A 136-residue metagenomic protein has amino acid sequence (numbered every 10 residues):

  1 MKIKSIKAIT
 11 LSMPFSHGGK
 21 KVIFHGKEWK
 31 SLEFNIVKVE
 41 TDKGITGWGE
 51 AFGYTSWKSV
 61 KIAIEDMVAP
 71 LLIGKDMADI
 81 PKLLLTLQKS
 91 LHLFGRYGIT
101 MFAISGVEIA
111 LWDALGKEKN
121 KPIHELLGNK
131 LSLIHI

Functional and structural regions predicted by a protein language model:
M1-T46, F52: Structured beta-strand/loop patches that form or line metal/cofactor-binding pockets in enzymes
E40-E118: Metal- or metallocofactor-binding catalytic centers and their adjacent structured scaffolds across diverse enzyme
I134-I136: Conserved small/polar residues in nucleotide/adenosyl-binding loops
